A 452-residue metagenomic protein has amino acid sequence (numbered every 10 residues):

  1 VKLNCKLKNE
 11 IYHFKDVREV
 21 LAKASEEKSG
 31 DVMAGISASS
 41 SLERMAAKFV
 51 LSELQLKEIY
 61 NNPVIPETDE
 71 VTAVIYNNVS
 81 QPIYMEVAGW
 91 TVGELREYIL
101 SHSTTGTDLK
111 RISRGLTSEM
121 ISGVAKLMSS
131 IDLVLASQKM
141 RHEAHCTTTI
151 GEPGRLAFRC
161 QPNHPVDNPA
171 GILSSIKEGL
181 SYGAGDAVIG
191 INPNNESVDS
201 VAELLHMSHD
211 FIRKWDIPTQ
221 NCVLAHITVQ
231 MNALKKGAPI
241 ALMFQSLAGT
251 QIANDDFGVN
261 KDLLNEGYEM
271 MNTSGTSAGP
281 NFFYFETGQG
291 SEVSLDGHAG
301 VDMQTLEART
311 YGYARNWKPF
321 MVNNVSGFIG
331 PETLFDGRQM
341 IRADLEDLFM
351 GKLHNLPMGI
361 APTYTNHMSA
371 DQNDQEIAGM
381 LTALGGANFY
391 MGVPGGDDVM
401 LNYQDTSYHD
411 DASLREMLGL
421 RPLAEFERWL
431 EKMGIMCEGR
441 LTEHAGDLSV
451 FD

Functional and structural regions predicted by a protein language model:
K2-L173, L180-S181, A187-D452: Anaerobic metallocofactor- and corrinoid-dependent redox/one-carbon enzyme cores, especially those from methanogenesis
